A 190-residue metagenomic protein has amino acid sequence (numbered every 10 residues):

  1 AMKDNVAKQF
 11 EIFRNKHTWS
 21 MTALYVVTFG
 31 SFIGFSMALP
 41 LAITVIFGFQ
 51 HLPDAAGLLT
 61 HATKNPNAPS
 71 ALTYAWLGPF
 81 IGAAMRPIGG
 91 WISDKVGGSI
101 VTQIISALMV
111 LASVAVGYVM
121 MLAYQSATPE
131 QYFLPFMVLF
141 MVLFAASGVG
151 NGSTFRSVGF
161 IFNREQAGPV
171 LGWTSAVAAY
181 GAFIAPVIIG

Functional and structural regions predicted by a protein language model:
A1-T22: Juxtamembrane intracellular "pre-TM" segments in multi-pass secondary transporters
N15-A83, P87, A185: Extracytoplasmic gate region of multi-pass secondary transporters
V26, T73-F80, A107, G172-Y180: Transmembrane alpha-helical cores of Major Facilitator Superfamily
M85-G98: Helix-to-loop junctions at the C-terminal end of transmembrane segments in multipass secondary transporters
S99-S153: C-terminal transmembrane helical hairpin of 12-TM major facilitator-type secondary transporters
V149-N163: Intracellular juxtamembrane helix-capping segments at the cytosolic ends of symmetry-related transmembrane helices
R164-G190: A late C-terminal transmembrane helix in Major Facilitator Superfamily
